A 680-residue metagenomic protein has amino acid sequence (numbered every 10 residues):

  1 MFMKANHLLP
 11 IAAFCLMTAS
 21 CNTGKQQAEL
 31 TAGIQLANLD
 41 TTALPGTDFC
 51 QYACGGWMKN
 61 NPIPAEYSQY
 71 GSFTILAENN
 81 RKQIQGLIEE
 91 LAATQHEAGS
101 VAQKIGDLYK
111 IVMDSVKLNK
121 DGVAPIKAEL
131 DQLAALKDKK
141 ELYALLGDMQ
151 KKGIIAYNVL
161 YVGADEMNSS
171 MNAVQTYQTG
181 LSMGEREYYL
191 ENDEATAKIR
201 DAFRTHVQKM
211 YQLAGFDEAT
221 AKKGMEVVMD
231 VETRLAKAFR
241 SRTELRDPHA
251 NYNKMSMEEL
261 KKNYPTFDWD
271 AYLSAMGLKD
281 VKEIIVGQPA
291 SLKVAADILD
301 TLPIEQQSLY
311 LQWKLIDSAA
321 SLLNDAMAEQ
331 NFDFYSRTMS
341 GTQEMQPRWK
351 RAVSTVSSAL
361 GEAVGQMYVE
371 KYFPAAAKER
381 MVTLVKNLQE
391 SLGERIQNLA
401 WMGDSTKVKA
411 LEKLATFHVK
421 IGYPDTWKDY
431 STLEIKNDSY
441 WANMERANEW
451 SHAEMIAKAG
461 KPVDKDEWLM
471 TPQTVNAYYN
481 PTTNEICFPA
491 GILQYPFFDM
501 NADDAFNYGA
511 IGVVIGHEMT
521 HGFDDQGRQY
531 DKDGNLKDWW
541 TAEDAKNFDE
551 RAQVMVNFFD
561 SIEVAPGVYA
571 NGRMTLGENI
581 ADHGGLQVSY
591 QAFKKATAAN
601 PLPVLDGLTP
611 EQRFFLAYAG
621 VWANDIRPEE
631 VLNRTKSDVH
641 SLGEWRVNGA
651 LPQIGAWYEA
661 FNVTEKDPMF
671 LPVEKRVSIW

Functional and structural regions predicted by a protein language model:
M1-L9: Bacterial N-terminal signal peptides that target proteins for export
M17-S20: C-terminal motif of bacterial Sec signal peptides marking the signal peptidase cleavage site
N22-A32: Bacterial Sec signal peptide processing site at the extreme N-terminus
N38-K59, Y189, D193-Q212, L576 (+1 more regions): Hydrophobic/aromatic-rich, well-ordered segments within soluble, folded domains that form packed cores
T41-T47, Y52-V116: Active-site-surrounding "flap" and adjacent substrate/cofactor-binding loops of secreted or lumenal enzymes, prototyped
W57-N61, M183-G184, P496: Short, solvent-exposed loop/turn elements at domain surfaces
A77, V228, N263-T266, I285 (+5 more regions): Intrinsically disordered, low-complexity linker/terminal regions across diverse proteins
L91-T383, N387: Noncatalytic, helix-rich "gating/capping" subdomain that lines the substrate-entry/channel surface of large enzyme
